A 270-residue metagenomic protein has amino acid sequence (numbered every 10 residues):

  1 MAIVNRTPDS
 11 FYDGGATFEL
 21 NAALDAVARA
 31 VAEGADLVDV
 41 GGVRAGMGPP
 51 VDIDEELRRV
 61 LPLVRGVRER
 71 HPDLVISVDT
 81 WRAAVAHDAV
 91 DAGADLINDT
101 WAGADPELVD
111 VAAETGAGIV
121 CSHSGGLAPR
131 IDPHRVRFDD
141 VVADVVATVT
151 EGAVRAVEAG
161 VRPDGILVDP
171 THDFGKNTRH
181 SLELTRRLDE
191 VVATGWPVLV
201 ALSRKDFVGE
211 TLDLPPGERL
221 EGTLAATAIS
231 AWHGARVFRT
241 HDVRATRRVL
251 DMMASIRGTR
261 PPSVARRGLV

Functional and structural regions predicted by a protein language model:
M1, A35, V75, D95 (+1 more regions): Hydrophobic "anchor" residues on beta-strands that sit immediately upstream of conserved functional sites
S10-A26, A45-E69, V75, T80-A84 (+3 more regions): Active-site-adjacent loop and "lid" segments of alpha/beta metabolic enzymes
D25-G41, G234: Catalytic domains of carbohydrate-active enzymes, especially glycoside hydrolases
V31-A32, G152-G165: Phosphate/pyrophosphate-binding loops at sites that engage ATP/ADP/AMP, CoA/4′-phosphopantetheine, polyphosphate
